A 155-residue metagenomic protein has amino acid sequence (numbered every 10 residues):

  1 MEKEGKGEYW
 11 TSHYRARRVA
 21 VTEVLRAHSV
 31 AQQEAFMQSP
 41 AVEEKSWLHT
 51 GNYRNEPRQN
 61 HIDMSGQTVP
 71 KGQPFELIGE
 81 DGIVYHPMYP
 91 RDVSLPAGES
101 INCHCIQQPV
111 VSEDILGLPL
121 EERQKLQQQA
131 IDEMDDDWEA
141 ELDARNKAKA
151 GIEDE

Functional and structural regions predicted by a protein language model:
M1-K6: Structured, charged N-terminal subsegments at the starts of enzyme catalytic cores and at intra-chain domain/subunit
Y9-W10, T22-E155: Activation/maturation switch segments at domain boundaries
